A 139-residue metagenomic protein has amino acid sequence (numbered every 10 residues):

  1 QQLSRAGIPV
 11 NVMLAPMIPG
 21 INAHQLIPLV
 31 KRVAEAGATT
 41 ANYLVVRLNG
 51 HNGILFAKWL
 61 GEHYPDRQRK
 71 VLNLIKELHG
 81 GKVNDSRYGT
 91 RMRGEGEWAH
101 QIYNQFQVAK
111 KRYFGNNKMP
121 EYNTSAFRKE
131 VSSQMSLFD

Functional and structural regions predicted by a protein language model:
Q1-M13: Radical SAM/AdoMet-radical enzyme domain recognition
Q2, H24-D139: Auxiliary Fe-S-binding modules of radical SAM enzymes
M13-M17, P28-L29: Short, hydrophobic/aromatic alpha-helical segments in well-folded domains
A15-P19, V46-L48: Active-site beta-loop-alpha junctions enriched in small/polar residues
